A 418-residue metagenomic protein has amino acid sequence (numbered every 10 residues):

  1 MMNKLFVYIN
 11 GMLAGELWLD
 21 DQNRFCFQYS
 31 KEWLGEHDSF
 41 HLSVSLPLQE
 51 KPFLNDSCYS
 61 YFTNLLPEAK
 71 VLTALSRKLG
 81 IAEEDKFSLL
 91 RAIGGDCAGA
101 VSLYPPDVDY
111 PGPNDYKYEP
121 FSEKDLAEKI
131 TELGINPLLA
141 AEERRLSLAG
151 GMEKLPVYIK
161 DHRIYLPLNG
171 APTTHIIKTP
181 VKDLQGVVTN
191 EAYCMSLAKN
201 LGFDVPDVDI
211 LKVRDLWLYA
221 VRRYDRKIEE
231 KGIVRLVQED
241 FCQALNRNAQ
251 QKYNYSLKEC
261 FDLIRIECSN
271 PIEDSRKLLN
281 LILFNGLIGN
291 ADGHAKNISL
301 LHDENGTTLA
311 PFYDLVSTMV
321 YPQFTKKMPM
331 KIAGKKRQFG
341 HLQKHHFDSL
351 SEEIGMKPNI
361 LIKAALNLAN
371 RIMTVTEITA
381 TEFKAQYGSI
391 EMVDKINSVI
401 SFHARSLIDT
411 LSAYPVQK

Functional and structural regions predicted by a protein language model:
M1-K418: Phosphate/dinucleotide-binding and metal-coordinating scaffold of catalytic cores in nucleotide-dependent enzymes
